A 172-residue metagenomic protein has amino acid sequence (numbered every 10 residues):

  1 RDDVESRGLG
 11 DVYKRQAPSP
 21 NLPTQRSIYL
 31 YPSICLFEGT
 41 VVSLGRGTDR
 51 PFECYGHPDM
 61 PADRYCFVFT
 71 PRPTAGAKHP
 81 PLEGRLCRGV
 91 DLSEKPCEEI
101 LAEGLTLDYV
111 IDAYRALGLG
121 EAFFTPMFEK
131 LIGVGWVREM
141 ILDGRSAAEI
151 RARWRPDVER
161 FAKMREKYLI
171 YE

Functional and structural regions predicted by a protein language model:
D2, V134-R138, R160, M164: Short amphipathic alpha-helical patches
D2-Y13: Single conserved hydrophobic/aromatic residue that forms the stacking wall/gate of nucleotide- or nucleobase-binding
D11-E83: Glycine-rich, aromatic-lined ligand/substrate-binding cores of catalytic and carbohydrate-binding domains
P20, V90, L169: Flexible, active-site-adjacent loop/turn segments at secondary-structure boundaries
P51, Y55-R153: Conserved functional hotspot residues or short segments at active or partner-binding sites across diverse domains
L142-E172: C-terminal regions of mature proteins
